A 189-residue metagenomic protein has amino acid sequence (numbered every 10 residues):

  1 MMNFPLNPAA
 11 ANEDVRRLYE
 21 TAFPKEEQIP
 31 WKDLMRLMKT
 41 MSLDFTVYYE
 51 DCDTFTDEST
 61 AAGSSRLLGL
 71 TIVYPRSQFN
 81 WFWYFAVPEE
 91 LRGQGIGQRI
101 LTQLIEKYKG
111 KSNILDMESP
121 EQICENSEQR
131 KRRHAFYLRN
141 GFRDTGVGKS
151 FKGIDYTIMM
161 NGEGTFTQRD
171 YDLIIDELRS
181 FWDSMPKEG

Functional and structural regions predicted by a protein language model:
M1-D33, T60, R169-G189: Short amphipathic alpha-helix that is part of the acyltransferase structural core
E20-F55: Active-site rim helix/loop that mediates acceptor-substrate recognition in acyltransferases
T46, R130, S150-G189: C-terminal "cap" of GNAT-fold acetyltransferases
V47, S65-Y74, F79-A86: Conserved beta-strand in the GNAT
D51-S65: Intrinsically disordered, low-complexity terminal tails and inter-domain linkers enriched for S/T/G/P/D/E
V87, G93-K107: Conserved acetyl-CoA-binding loop-helix of GNAT-fold acetyltransferases
Y108-Q129: Conserved GNAT acetyl-CoA-binding A-motif
A135-T145: Conserved acetyl-CoA-binding loop of GNAT-fold acetyltransferases
